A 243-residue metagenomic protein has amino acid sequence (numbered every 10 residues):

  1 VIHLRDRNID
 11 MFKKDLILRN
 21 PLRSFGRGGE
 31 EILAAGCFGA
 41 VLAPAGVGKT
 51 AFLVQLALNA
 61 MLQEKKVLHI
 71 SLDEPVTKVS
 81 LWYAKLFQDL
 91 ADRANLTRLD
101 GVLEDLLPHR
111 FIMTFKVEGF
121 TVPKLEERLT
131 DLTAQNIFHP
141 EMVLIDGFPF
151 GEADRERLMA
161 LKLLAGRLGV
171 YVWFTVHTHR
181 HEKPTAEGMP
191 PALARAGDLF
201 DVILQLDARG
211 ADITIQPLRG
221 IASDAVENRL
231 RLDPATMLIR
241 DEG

Functional and structural regions predicted by a protein language model:
V1-D10: Short, Lys/Arg-enriched N-terminal segments with co-localized hydrophobic residues within the first ~10-30 amino acids
L18-I32: Pre-Walker A adenine-sensing motif
A34-G39, K65: Pre-Walker A (Motif I) flank of P-loop NTPase domains
A45: The conserved Walker
G48: Conserved glycine(s) of the Walker
A51-V117: Conserved P-loop
R110-V170: Phosphate-binding/switch loop-helix module in NTP-utilizing enzymes
H177-G243: Phosphate-binding/switch region of NTP-binding enzymes
